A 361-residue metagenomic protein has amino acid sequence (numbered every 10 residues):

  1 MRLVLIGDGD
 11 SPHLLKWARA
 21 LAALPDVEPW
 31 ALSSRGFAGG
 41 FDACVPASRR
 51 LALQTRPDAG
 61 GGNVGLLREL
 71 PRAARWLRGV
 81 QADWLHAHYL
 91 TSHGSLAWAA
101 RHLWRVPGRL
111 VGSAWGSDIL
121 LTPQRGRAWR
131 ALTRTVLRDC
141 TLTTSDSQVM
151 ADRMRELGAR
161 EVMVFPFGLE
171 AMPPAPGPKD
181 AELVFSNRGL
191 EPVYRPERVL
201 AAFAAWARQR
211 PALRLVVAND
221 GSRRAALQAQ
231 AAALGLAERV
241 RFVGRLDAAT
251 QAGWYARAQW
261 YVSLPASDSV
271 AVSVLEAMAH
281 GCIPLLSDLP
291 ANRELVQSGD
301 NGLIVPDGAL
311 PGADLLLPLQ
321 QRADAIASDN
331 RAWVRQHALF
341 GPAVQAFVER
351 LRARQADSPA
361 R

Functional and structural regions predicted by a protein language model:
G112, T133-P174: Donor nucleotide-sugar binding/catalytic pocket of nucleotide-sugar-dependent glycosyltransferases
T144, A175-A207, V216: Conserved donor-binding/catalytic core segment of Leloir-type glycosyltransferases
Q228-L246: Nucleotide-activated donor-binding/catalytic signature segment of Leloir-type glycosyltransferases, i.e., the conserved
R245-L246, G253-A258: Short alpha-helical donor nucleotide-sugar binding micro-motif in glycosyltransferases
A266: Aromatic "clamp/platform" in nucleotide-sugar-dependent glycosyltransferases that forms part of the donor/acceptor
I283-L286: Short hydrophobic beta-strand element within catalytic cores of glycosyltransferases and related nucleotide-activated
Q297-A309, L316-R322: Conserved acidic donor-binding segment of nucleotide-sugar-dependent glycosyltransferases
P311, Q320-A356: A charged, aromatic-enriched C-terminal amphipathic alpha-helix characteristic of glycosyltransferases across folds
